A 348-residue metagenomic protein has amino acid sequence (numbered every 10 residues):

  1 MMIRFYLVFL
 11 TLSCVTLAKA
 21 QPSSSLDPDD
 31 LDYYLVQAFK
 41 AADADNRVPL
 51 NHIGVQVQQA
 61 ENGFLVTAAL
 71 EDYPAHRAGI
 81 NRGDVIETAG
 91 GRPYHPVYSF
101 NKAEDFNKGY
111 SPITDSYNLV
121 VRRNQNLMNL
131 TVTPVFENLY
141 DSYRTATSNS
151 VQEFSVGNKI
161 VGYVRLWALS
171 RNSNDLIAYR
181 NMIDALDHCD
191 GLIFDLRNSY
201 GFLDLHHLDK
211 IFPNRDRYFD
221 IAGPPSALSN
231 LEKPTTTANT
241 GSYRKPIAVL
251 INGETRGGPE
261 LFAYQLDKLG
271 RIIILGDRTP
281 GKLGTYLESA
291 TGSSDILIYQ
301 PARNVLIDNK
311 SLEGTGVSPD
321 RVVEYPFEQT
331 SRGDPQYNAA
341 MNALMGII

Functional and structural regions predicted by a protein language model:
F5-C14: Sec-dependent N-terminal signal peptides
S25-A68, T131: PDZ/PDZ-like peptide-tail recognition elements
V48-P96, R171-N172: PDZ/PDZ-like domain segments forming the peptide/carboxylate-binding groove, activating on the N-terminal beta-strands
V55, A75, G83-I86, L119 (+7 more regions): Terminal peptide-recognition signature
P74, P93-Y94, Q125, N138 (+6 more regions): Solvent-exposed loop/turn segments at secondary-structure junctions within structured extracellular/periplasmic domains
A75-N101, I193-F194, L266-L269, I274-G276 (+1 more regions): Conserved PDZ fold ligand-binding element
G90-C189, G316-Y325, T330: C-terminal, low-ordered peptide segments at domain boundaries
N181, S199-L250, E254, L283-A290 (+3 more regions): Gly/Ser/Thr-rich loop/hinge elements
